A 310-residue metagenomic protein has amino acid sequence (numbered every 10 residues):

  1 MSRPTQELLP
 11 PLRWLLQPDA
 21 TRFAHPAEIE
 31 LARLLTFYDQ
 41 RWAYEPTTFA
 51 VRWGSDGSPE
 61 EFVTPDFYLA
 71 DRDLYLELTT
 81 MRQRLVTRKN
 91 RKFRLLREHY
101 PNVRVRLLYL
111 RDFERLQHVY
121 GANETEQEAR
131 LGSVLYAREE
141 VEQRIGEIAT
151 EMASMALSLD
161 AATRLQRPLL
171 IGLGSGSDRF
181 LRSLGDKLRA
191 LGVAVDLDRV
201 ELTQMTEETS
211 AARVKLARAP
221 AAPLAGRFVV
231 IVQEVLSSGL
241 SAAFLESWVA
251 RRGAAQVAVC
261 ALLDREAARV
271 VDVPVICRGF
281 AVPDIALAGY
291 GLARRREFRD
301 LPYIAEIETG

Functional and structural regions predicted by a protein language model:
M1-Q127: Nucleic-acid endo/exonuclease domains
T125-G310: PRPP-associated nucleotide enzymes
